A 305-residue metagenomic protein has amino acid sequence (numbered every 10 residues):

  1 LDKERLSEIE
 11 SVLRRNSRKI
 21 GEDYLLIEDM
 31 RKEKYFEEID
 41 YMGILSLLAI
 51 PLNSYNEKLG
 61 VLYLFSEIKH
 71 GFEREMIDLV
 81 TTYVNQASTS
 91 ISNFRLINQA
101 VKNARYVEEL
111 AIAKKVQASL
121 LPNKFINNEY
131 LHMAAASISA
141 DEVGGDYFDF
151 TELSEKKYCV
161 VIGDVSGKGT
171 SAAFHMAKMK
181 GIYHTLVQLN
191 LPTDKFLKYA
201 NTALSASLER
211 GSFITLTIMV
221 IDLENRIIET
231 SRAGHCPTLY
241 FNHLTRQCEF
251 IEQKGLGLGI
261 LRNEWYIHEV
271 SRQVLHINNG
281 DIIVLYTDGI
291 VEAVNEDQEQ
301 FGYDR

Functional and structural regions predicted by a protein language model:
L1-L13, E155, E249, L258: GAF sensory/regulatory domain recognition with acknowledged cross-activation on helical regulatory dimers
D23-S46, S66-I68: Signal-transducing coupling segments at domain and membrane junctions
K34-E37, L59, F65-Y83, K168 (+2 more regions): Regulatory loop-to-helix N-cap segments in sensory/regulatory domains that couple ligand/signal detection
M42-P51, G144-G145, T215: A short beta-strand signature within small-molecule sensing/ligand-binding domains used in signal transduction
L45-S54, G60, R74: A short, aliphatic-rich beta-strand micro-motif
A49-S54, K69, V165, I221: Sensor-regulatory modules in signal-transduction proteins
S54, G71-S92, A177-G181, N278-N279: Amphipathic alpha-helical "output/dimerization" segments
I97, V101-V284: … and, occasionally, acidic/histidine-rich disordered N-termini of signaling adaptors
